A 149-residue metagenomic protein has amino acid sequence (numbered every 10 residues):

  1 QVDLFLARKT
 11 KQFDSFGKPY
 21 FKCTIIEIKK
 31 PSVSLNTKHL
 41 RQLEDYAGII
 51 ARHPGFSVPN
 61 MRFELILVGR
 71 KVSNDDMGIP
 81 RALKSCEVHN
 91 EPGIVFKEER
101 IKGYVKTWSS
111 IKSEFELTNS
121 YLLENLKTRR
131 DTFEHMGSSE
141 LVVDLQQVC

Functional and structural regions predicted by a protein language model:
Q1, Q12, Q42, Q146-Q147: Residue-identity detector for glutamine
Q1, Y20-C23, N60-F63: Active-site lining segments that contact anionic ligands and/or coordinate catalytic metals
Q1-Y20: Active-site metal-binding core of divalent-cation-utilizing nuclease and nuclease-like domains
L4-L6, K22-K30, Y46: Conserved catalytic cores of phosphodiester-cleaving nucleases, focusing on short active-site segments
F13-P19, S34-K38, S57-V58, M77: Extended hydrophobic-aromatic, low-complexity segments
I26-I28, Y46-I50, E87-E91: Short, surface-exposed linear patches
K30-K71: Catalytic cores of nucleic-acid endonucleases
G55-C149: Domain-level recognition of nuclease-like catalytic cores that cleave nucleotide substrates
